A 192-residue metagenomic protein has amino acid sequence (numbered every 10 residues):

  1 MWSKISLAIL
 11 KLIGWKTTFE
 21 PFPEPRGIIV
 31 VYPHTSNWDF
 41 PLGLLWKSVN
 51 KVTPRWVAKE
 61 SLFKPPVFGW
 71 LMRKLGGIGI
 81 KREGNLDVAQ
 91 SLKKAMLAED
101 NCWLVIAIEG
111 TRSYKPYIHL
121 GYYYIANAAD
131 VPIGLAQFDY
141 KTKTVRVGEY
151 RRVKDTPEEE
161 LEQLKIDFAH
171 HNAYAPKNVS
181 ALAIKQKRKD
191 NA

Functional and structural regions predicted by a protein language model:
K4-G27: A short, well-structured juxtamembrane/interface segment
K4-I5, L42, P66-V67, L120-G121: Short Gly/charged-rich anion-binding patches and loops
I5, L12, N85-A192: Non-catalytic C-terminal accessory region of glycerolipid acyltransferases and related lyso-lipid remodeling enzymes
G14, K51-T53, K74, N101 (+1 more regions): A generic structural signal for alpha->beta connector loops
G14-F22, L42-G43, Q90-K93: A generic local structural motif
E20-E83, Y140, E149: Catalytic core of membrane glycerolipid acyltransferases/transacylases, capturing the structured, soluble-facing
